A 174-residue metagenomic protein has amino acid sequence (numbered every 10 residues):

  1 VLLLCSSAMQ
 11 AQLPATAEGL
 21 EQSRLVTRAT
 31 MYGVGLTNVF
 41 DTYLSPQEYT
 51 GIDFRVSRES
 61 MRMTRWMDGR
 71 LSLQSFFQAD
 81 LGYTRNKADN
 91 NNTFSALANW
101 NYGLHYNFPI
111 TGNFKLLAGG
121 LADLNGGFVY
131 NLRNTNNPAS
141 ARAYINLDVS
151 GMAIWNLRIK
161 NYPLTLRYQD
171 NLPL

Functional and structural regions predicted by a protein language model:
S6-A8: N-terminal signal peptide c-region/cleavage motif recognized by signal peptidases
Q12-Q74: Short glycine/proline- and aromatic-enriched beta-strand/turn motifs that initiate or cap beta-hairpins
Q22-T30, M67-S75, G112-G120, K160-Y168: Outer-envelope beta-barrel architecture signal
V34-F40, A79-R85, A122-Y130, W155-L157 (+1 more regions): Transmembrane beta-strands of outer-membrane beta-barrel pores
F40-Y49, T84-N92, N134-S140: Extracellular loop and loop/strand-boundary signature of outer-membrane beta-barrel proteins
E48-S57, N92-W100, F114, A139-V149: Residues that define the transmembrane beta-barrel architecture of outer-membrane proteins
V56-W66, A98-Y106, G120, V149-W155 (+1 more regions): Residues on the lipid-exposed face of transmembrane beta-strands in outer-membrane beta-barrel proteins
N136-L174: Outer-membrane beta-barrel transmembrane domain signature
